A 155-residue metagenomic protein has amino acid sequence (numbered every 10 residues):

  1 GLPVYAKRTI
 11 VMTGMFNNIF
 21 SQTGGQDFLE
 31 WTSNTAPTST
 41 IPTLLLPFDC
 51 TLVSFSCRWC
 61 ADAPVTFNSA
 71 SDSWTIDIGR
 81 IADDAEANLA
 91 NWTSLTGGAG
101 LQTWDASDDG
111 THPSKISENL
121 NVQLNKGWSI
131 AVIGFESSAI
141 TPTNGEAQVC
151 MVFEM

Functional and structural regions predicted by a protein language model:
G1-N34, F67, A85-D108, N144-E146 (+1 more regions): Glycine-rich, low-complexity segments
P3, L46, F67-S69, N121 (+1 more regions): Sterically constrained small-residue positions within well-ordered secondary structures of folded domains
E30-I81, S129-E136, E146-E154: Beta-rich globular "head" domains
R58-N121: Terminal beta-strand-rich extracellular "head" domains that mediate receptor/glycan or other ligand binding
N119-P142: Terminal, low-complexity interaction segments
